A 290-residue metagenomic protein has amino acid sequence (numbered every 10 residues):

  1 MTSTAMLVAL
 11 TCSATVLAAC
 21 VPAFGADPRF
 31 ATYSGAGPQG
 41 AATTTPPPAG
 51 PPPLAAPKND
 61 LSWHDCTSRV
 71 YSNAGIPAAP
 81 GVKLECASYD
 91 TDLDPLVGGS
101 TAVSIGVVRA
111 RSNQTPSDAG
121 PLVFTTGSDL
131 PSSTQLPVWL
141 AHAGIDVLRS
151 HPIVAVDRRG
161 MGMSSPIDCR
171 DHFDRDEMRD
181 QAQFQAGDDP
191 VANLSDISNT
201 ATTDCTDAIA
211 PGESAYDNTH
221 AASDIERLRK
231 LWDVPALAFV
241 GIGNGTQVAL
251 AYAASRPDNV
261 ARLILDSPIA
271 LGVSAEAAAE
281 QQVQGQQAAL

Functional and structural regions predicted by a protein language model:
M1-T11, L237-A238: N-terminal export and membrane-targeting signals
T4-M6, S13, S34, T45-P46: Serine/threonine-rich, low-complexity intrinsically disordered segments
V16-A19: C-terminal motif of bacterial Sec signal peptides marking the signal peptidase cleavage site
V21-F24: Bacterial signal peptide processing site
A26-P28, L61: Short linear motifs in intrinsically disordered/low-complexity regions
R29-L54: Post-signal peptide N-terminal segment of mature Sec-exported envelope proteins
P48-L290: Gly/Pro-rich cap/lid or specificity-loop segments adjacent to the active site
